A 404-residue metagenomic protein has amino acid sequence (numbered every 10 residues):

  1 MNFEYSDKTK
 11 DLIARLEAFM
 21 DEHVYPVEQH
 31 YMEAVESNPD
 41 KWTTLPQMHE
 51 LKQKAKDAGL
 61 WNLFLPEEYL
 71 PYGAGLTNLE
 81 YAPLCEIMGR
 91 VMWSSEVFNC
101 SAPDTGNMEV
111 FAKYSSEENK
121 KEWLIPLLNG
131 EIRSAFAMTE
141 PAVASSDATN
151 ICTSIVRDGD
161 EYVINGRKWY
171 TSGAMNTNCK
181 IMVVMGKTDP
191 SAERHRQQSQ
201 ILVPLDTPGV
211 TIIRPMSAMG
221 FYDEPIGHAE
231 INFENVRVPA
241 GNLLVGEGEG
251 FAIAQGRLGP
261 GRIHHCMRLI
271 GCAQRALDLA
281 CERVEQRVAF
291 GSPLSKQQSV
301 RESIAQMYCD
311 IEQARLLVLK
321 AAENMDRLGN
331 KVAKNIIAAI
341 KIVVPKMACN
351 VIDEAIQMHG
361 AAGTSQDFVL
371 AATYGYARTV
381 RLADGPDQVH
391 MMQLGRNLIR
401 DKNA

Functional and structural regions predicted by a protein language model:
M1-M92, C100-S101, Y114-N119, P126-E131 (+4 more regions): Alpha-helical interface subdomain recognition
S101-M108: Short, conserved phosphate-binding/catalytic loop or strand-edge motifs used in phosphoryl-/nucleotidyl-transfer
M108-Y114, F136-A137, S191: Flexible, glycine-rich active-site loops centered on histidine and acidic residues that chelate a metal or position
G130-T139, V184: A short, Trp-centered hydrophobic/proline-enriched beta-strand micro-motif
A142-S146, G173-T177, P190-A192, M219-G227: Short Gly/Pro-enriched turn/cap motifs at secondary-structure boundaries
S145, A174, I212, N242-E247: Cytochrome P450 core scaffold surrounding the K-helix E-X-X-R motif and the conserved "meander" helix-loop region
N150, P208-R237: Flexible, small-/acidic-enriched active-site or ligand-binding loops
D160-E161, N165-I213: A short core secondary-structure module
